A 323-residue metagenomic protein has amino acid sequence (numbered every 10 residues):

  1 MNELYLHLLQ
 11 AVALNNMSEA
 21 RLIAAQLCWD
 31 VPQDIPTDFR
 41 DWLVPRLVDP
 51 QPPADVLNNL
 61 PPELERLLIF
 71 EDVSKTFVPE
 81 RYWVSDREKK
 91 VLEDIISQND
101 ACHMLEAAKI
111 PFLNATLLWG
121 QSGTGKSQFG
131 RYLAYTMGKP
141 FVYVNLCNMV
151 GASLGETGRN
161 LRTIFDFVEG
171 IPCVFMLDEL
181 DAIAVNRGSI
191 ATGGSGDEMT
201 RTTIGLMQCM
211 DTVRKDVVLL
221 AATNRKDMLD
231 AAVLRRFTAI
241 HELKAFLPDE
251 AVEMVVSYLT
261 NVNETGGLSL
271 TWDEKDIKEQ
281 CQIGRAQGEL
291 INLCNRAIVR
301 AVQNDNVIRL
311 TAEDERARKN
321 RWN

Functional and structural regions predicted by a protein language model:
M1-Y82, P248-N323: C-terminal alpha-helical "lid" subdomain
I23, I35, I69, I95-I96 (+12 more regions): Weak global preference for isoleucine
W83, R87-V91, S97-W272: Walker A/P-loop NTP-binding motif of AAA+ ATPase domains
